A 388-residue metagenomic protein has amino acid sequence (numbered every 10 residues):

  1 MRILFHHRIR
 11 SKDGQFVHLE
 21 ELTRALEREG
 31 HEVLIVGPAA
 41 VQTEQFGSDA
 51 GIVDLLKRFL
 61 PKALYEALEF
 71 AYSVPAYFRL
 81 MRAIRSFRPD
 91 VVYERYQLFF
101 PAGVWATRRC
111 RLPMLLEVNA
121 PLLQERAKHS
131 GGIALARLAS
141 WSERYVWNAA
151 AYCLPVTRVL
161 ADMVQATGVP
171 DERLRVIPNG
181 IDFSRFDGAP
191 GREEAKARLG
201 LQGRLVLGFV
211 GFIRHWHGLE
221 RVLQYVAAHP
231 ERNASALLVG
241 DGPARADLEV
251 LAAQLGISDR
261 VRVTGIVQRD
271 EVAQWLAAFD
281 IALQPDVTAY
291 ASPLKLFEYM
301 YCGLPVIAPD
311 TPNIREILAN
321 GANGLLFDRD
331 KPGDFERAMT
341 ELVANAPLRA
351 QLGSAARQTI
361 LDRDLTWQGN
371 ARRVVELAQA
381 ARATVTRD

Functional and structural regions predicted by a protein language model:
M1-T43, R387-D388: N-terminal subdomain of nucleotide-sugar transferases
L4, L201-V226, L237: Conserved donor-binding/catalytic core segment of Leloir-type glycosyltransferases
F78-R85, P101, W105-R109, L122 (+1 more regions): Membrane-proximal helix-turn-helix segments that form the acceptor-binding/catalytic region of lipid-linked
V159, G180: Carbohydrate-associated surface elements
A246-A273: Nucleotide-activated donor-binding/catalytic signature segment of Leloir-type glycosyltransferases, i.e., the conserved
I281, E298, P305-A308: Short hydrophobic beta-strand element within catalytic cores of glycosyltransferases and related nucleotide-activated
N320-G321, L325-P332, E341-P347: Conserved acidic donor-binding segment of nucleotide-sugar-dependent glycosyltransferases
D334, E341, L348-R363: A short, well-ordered alpha-helix in the C-terminal region of glycosyltransferases
